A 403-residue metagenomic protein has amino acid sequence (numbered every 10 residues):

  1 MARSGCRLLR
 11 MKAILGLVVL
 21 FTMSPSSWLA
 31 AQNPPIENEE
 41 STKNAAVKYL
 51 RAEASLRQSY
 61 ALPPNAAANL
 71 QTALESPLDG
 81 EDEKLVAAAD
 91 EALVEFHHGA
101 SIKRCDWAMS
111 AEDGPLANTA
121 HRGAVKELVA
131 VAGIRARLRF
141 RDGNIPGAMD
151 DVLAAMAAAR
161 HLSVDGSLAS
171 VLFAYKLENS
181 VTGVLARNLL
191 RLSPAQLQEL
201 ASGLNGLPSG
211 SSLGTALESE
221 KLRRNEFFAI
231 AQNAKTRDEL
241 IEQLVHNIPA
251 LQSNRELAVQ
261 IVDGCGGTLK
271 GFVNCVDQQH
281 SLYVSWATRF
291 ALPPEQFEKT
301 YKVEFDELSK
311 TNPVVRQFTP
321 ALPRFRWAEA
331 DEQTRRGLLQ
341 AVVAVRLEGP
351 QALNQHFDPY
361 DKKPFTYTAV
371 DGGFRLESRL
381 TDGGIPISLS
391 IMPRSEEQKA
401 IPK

Functional and structural regions predicted by a protein language model:
M1-M11: N-terminal secretory signal peptides that target proteins for export/translocation
R7, L15-L17, D371-G373: A generic structural micro-environment signature that highlights single residues at secondary-structure boundaries
K12-S26: Bacterial N-terminal signal peptides
P25-K403: Short acidic linear motifs
